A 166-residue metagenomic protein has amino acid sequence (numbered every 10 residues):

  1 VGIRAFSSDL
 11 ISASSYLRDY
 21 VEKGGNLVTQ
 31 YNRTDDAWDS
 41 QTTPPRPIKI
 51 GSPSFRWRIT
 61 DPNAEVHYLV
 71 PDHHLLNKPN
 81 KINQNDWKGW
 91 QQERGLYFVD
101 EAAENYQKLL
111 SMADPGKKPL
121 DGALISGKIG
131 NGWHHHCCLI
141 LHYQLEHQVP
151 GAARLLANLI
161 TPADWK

Functional and structural regions predicted by a protein language model:
V1-S8, I140-L141: The substrate-binding groove and active-site-proximal loops of carbohydrate-active enzymes, especially glycoside
A5-Q91, V149-G151, L155-A157, T161: A glycine-rich, often tryptophan-bearing local segment used as a flexible ligand/cofactor-contacting loop or short
A13-S15, R94-L96, G122: A generic local structural motif
V28, I48-F55, I59-P62, I82-N85 (+1 more regions): Extracellular ligand-binding/catalytic regions of CAZymes and related secreted enzymes and adhesion modules
E93-A103: Active-site Gly/Thr loop motif
